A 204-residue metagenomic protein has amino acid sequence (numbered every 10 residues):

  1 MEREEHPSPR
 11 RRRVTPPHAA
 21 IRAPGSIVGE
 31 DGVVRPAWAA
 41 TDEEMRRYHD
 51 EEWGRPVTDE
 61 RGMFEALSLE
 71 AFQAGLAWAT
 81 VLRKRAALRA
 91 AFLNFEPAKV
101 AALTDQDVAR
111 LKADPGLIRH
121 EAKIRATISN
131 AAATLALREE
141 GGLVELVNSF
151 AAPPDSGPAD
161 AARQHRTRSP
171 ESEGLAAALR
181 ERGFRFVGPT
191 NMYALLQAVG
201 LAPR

Functional and structural regions predicted by a protein language model:
E2-R204: HhH-family (HhH-GPD) DNA N-glycosylase catalytic core used in base-excision repair
